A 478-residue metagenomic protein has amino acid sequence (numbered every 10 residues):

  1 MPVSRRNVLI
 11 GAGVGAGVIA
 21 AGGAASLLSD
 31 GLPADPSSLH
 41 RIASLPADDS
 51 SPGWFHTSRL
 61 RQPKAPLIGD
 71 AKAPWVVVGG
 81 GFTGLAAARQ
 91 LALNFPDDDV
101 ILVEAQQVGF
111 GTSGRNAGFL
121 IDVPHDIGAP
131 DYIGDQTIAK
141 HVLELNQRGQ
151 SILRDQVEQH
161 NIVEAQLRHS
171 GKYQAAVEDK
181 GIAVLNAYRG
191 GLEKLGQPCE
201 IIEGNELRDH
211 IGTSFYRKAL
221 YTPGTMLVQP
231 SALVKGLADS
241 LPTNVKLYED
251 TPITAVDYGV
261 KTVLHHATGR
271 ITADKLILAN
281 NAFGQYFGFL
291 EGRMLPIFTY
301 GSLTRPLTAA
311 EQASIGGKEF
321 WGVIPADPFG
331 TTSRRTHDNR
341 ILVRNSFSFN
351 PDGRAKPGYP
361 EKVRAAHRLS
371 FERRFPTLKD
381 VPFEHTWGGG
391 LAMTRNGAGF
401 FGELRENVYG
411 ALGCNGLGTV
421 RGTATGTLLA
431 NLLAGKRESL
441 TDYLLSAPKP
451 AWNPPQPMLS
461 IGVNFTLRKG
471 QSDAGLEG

Functional and structural regions predicted by a protein language model:
P2-W75, L93: Extreme N-terminal leader/targeting segments of oxidoreductases
W75-I101: N-terminal Rossmann-like FAD-binding beta1-loop-alpha1 element of flavoenzymes
N94-R115: Glycine-rich FAD pyrophosphate-binding loop
R115-E144: Glycine-rich active-site loop/strand segments that organize a redox cofactor
G134-D239: Rossmann-like flavin
Q159, V163-L167, R270-I271, K275-A310 (+1 more regions): Active-site substrate-recognition segment that forms the wall of the catalytic cavity or substrate channel
A219-V260, A267: Helical element adjacent to the flavin cofactor pocket in flavoenzyme catalytic cores
E372-G462: C-terminal catalytic lobe of FAD-dependent flavoproteins
